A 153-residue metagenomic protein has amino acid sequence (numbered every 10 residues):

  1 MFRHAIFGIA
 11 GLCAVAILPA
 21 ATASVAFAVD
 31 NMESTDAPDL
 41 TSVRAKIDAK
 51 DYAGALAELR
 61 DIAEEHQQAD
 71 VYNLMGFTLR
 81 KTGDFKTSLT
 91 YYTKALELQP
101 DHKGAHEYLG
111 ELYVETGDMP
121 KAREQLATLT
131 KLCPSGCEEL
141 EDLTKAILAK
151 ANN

Functional and structural regions predicted by a protein language model:
I6, V29-A37, R123-N153: Terminal, low-structured helical/coil segments at or just beyond the last alpha-helical repeat
D48-A49, K81-T82, E115-T116, L132 (+1 more regions): Register position in tetratricopeptide repeats
E64-E65, L98, K131-S135: Structural marker of alpha-solenoid helical repeat scaffolds
Q68, H102, G136-C137: Residue-level recognition of tetratricopeptide repeat
V71-Y72, A105, E139: TPR alpha-solenoid repeat register
L74, Y108, D142-A146: Canonical tetratricopeptide repeat
